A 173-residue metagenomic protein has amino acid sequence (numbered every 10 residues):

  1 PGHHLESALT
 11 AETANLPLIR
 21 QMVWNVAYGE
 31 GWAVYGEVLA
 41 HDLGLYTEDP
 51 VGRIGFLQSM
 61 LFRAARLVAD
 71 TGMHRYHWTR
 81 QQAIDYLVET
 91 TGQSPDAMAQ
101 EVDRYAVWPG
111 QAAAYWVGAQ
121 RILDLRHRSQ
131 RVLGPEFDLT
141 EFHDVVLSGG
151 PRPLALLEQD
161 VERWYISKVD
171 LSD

Functional and structural regions predicted by a protein language model:
P1-D173: N-terminal maturation segment of proteins
